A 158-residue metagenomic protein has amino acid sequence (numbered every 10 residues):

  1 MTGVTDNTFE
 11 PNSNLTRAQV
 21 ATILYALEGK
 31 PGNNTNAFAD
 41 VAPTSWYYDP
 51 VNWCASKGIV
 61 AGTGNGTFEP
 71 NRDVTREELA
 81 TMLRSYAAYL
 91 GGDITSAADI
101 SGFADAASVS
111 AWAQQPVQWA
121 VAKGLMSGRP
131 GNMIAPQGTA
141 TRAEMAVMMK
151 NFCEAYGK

Functional and structural regions predicted by a protein language model:
T2-P50, K57-E77, S85-A113, S127-A140 (+1 more regions): Feature responds to low-complexity, polar/acidic, surface-exposed segments characteristic of secreted/exported proteins
A55-S56, V121: Alpha-helix C-terminal capping/helix-coil junction sites
V117: Catalytic cores of secreted/periplasmic or lumenal enzymes
